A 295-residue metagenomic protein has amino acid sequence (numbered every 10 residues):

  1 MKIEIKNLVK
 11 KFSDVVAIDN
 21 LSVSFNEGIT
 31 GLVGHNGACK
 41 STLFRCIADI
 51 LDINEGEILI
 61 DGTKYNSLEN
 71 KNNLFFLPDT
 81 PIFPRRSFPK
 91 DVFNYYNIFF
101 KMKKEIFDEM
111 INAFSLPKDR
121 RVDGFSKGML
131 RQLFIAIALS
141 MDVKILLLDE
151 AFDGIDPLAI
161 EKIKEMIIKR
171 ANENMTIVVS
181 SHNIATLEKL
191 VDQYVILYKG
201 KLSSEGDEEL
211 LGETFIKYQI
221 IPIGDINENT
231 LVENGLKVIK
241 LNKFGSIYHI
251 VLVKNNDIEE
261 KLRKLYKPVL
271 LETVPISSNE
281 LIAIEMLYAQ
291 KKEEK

Functional and structural regions predicted by a protein language model:
H35-C39: Walker A (P-loop) phosphate-binding loop of ABC-type ATPase nucleotide-binding domains
A48: Helix-to-loop junction immediately C-terminal to a conserved catalytic motif
G56-N72: Conserved ABC transporter NBD signature motif
D79-L133: ABC-family P-loop ATPase nucleotide-binding domains
L146-E150: Catalytic Walker B motif of ABC-type/P-loop ATPase nucleotide-binding domains
K164-I250: ABC transporter nucleotide-binding domain
F244-K295: C-terminal coupling/interaction segments
